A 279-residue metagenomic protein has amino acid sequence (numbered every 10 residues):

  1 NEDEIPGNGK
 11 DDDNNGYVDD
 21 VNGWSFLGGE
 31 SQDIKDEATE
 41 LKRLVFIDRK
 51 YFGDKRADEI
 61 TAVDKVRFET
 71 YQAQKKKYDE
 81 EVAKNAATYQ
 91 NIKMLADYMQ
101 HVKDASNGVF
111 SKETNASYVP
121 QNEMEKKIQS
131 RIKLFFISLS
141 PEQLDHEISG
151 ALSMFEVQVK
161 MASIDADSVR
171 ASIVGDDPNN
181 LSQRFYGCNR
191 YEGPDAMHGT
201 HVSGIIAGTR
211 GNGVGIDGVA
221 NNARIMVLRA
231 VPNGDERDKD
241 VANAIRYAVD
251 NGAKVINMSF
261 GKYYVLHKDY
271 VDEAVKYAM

Functional and structural regions predicted by a protein language model:
N1-R237: Subtilisin-like serine protease catalytic core
D20, W24-S25, Y264-D272: Noncatalytic linker/hinge segments flanking ATPase motor cores
G193-A196, D217-A220, D235-N257, L266-M279: Mature extracellular/periplasmic domains of secretome proteins
R229, N257-G261: A cross-family glycoside hydrolase active-site/sugar-binding cleft signature
